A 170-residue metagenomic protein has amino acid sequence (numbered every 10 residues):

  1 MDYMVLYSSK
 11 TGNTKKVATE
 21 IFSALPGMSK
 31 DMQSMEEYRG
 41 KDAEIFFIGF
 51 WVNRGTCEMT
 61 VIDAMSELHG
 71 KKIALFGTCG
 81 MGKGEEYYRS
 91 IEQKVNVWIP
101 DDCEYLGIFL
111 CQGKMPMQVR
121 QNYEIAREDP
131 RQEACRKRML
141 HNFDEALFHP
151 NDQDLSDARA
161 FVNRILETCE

Functional and structural regions predicted by a protein language model:
D2-A24: N-terminal beta1-alpha1 ligand-phosphate binding loop
Y7-S8, Q33, W51: A generic secondary-structure micro-motif detector that highlights 1-2 residue hydrophobic/ambivalent hotspots embedded
A24-S29, A43-I48, N53-E170: FMN-binding flavodoxin-like domain, especially the glycine-rich phosphate-binding loop
D31-D42: Short acidic low-complexity segments
